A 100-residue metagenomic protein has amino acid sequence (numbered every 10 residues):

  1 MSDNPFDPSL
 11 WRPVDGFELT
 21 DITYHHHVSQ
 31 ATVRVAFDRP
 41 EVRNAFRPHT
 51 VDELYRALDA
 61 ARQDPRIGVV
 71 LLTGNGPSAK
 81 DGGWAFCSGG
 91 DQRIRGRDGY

Functional and structural regions predicted by a protein language model:
M1-S78: Conserved CoA-thioester-binding segment of acyl-CoA-metabolizing enzymes
G74-Y100: Glycine- (often His-adjacent) and acidic-residue-rich active-site loop that binds/positions the CoA thioester
